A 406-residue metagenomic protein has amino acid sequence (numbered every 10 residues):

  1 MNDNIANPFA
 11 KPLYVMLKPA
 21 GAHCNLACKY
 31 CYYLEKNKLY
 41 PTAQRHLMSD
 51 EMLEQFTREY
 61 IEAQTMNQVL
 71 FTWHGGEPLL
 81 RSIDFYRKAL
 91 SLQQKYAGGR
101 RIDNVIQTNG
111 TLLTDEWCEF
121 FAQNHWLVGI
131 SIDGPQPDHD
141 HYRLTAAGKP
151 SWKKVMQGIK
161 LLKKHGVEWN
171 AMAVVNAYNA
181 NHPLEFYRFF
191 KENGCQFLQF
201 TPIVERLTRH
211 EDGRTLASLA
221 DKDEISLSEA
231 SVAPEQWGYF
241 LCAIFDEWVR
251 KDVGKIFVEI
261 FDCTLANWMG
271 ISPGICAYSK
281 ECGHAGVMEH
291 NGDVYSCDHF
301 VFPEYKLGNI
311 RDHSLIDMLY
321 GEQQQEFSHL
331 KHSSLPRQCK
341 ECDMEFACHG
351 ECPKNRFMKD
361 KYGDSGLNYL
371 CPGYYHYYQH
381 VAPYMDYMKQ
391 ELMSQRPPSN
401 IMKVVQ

Functional and structural regions predicted by a protein language model:
M1-E119, Q123-N124: Conserved alpha-helical substructure of the radical SAM core
V15, C282-H284: Short loop/turn microsegments at loop-to-beta-strand junctions
F56-R58, E62, L80-Q199, R206-T208 (+1 more regions): Conserved AdoMet/S-adenosylmethionine-binding subsite of the radical SAM
T145-K153, K160, K164-A277, E281 (+2 more regions): Radical SAM enzyme [4Fe-4S]-AdoMet core and its adjacent flexible, acidic and glycine-rich loops/tails across
G274-Y278, A285, L330-S333: Short Gly/Pro-enriched turn/cap motifs at secondary-structure boundaries
E289: Short, acidic, Ser/Thr-enriched surface-loop or helix-capping motifs
V301-Q406: Flexible mid-to-C-terminal extensions adjoining Fe-S/redox cofactors in radical SAM and related proteins
